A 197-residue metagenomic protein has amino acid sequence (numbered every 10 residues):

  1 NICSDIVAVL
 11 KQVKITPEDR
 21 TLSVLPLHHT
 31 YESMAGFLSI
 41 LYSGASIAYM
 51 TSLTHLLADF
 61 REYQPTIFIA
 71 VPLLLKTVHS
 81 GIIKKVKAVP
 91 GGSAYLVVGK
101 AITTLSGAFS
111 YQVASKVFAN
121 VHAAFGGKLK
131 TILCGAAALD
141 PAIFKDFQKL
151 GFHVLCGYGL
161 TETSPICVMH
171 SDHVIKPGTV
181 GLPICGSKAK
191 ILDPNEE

Functional and structural regions predicted by a protein language model:
C3-R20, L27-N120, K128: Conserved AMP-binding/adenylation subdomain of ANL enzymes
F68, F109, V113-E197: Conserved AMP-binding/adenylate-forming
